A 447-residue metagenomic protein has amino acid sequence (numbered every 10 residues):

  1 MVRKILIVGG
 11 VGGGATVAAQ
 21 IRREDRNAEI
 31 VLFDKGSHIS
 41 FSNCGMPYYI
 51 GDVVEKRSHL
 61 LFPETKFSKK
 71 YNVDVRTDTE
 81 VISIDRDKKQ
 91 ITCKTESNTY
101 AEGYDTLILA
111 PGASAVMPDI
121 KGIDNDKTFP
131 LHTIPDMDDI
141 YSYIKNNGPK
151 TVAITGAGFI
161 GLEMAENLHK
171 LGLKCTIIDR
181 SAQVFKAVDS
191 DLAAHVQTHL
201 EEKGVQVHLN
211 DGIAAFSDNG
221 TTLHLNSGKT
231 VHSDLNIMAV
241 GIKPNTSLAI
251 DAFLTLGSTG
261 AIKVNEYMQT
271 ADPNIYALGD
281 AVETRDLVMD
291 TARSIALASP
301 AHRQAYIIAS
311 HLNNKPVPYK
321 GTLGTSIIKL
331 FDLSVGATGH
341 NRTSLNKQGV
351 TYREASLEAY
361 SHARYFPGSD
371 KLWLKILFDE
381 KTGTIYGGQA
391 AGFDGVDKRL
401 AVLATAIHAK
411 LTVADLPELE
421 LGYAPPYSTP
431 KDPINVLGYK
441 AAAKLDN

Functional and structural regions predicted by a protein language model:
V2, D78, G148-T151, N210: Phosphate-coordination loops involved in phosphoryl transfer and adenosine-cofactor binding
V2-V73, V116, F159, A165-V188: Beta1-alpha1 glycine-rich phosphate/pyrophosphate-binding loop at the start of Rossmann-like nucleotide-binding domains
V8-G12, T16, Q20-N27, K35 (+3 more regions): Flexible, glycine-rich terminal cap/loop adjacent to redox cofactors in electron-transfer oxidoreductases
N27-E29, K70, V75-T95, E102 (+1 more regions): A Rossmann-like FAD-binding core segment of flavoenzymes
L60, T151, F159-A215, I295-A301 (+2 more regions): Rossmann-like dinucleotide-binding cores of NAD(P)H-dependent redox enzymes
P111-L171, Q206-V207, V264-E266: Glycine-rich dinucleotide-binding loop and its adjacent helix/turn
D124-N147, G220-H224, T230-I307, V402 (+1 more regions): FAD-site-proximal beta/loop scaffold in flavoenzymes
V264, L278-H340, Y427-L445: A conserved FAD-binding loop/helix module that cradles the flavin
